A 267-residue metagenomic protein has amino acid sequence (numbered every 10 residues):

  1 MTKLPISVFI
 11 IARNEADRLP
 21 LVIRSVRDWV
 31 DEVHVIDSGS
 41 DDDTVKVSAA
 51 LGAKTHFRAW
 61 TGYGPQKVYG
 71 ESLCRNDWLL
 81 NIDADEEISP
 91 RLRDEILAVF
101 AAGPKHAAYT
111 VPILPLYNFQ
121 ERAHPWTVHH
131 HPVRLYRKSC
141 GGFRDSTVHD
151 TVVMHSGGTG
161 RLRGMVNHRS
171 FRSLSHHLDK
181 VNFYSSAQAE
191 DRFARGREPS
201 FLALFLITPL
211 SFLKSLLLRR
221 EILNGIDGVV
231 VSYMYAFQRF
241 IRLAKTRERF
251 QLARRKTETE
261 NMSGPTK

Functional and structural regions predicted by a protein language model:
M1-S25: N-proximal low-complexity "stem/linker" segments adjacent to membrane-targeting elements
P20, D42-L51, R91-L92: Acidic helix N-cap motif at the loop->helix transition within catalytic regions of sugar-transfer enzymes
S25, W29, D37-K46, D83: A conserved acidic beta->alpha catalytic loop
V30, C74: Asp-centered catalytic/switch region of ABC-type ATPase nucleotide-binding domains
V45-L73: Conserved donor nucleotide-binding strand/loop of the catalytic core
R58, I82-A84: Cofactor-binding loops of NAD(P)H-dependent oxidoreductases, dominated by short-chain dehydrogenase/reductases
P65-E71, D77-W78, I82, S89-A253 (+1 more regions): Catalytic-site signature of metal-activated, phosphate-bearing donor transferases, centered on the GT-A/GT-A-like
